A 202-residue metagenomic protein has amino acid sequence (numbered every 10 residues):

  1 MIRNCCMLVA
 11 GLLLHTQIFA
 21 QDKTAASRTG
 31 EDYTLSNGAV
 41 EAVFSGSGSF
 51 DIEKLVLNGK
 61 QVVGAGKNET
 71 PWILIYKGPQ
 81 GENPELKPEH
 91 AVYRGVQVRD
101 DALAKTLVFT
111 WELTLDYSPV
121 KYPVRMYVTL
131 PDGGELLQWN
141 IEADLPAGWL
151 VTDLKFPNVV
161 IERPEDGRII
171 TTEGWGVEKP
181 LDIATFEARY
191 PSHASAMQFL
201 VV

Functional and structural regions predicted by a protein language model:
M1-N4: Positively charged n-region of N-terminal signal peptides that target proteins for export
C6-Q17: Bacterial N-terminal signal peptides
I18-D22: Boundary at the C-terminal end of the N-terminal hydrophobic targeting segment
R28: Carboxylate-rich, divalent-cation-coordinating active-site regions
L35-V202: Carbohydrate-recognition beta-sandwich/jelly-roll modules in extracellular/periplasmic carbohydrate-active proteins
